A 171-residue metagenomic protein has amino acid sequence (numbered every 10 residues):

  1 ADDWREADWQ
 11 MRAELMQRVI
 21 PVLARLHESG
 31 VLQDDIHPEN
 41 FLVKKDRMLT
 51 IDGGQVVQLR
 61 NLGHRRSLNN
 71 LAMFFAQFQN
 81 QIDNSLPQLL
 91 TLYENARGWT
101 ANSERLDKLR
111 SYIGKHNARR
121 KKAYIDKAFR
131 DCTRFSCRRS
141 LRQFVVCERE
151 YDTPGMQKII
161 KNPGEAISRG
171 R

Functional and structural regions predicted by a protein language model:
A1, R18-Q33, K45, K115 (+1 more regions): Conserved ATP-binding subdomain of kinase catalytic cores across diverse folds
A1-D8: AlphaC helix of the protein kinase catalytic domain
W9-I20: Conserved short alpha-helix within the protein kinase catalytic core
I36-V43: Hydrophobic residue at the +6 position relative to the catalytic HRD Asp in the kinase catalytic loop
L49-Y112: C-lobe/activation-segment region of protein kinase-like
Y112-R119: Phosphate-end processing signature that detects enzymes handling 5′-triphosphorylated RNA and polyphosphate
D126-F129: Intrinsically disordered, low-complexity segments enriched in glycine and mixed charged residues
